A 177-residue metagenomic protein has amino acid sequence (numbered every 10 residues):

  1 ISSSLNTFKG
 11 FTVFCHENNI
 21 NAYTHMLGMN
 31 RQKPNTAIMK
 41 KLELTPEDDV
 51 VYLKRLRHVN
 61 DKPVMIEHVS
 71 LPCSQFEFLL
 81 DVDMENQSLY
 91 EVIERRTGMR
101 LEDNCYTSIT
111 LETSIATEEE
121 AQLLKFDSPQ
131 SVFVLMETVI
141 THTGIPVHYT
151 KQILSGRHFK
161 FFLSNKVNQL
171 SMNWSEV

Functional and structural regions predicted by a protein language model:
I1-Y23: Short linear motifs at protein or domain termini
K9, N21-V177: C-terminal all-alpha effector/ligand-binding and dimerization domain of prokaryotic HTH-type transcriptional repressors
